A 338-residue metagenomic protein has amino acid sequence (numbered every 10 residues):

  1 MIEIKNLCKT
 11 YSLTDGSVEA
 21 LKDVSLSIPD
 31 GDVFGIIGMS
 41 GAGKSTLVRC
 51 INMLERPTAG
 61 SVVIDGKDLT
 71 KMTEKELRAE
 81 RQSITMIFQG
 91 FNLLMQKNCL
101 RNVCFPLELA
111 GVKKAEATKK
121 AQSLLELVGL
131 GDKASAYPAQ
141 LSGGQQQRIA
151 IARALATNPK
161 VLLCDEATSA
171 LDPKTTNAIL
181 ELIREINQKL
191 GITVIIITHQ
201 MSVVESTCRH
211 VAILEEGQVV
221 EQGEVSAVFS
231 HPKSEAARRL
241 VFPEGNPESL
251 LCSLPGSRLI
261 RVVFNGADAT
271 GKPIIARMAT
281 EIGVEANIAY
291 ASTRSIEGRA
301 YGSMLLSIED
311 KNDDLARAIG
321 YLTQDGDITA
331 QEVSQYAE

Functional and structural regions predicted by a protein language model:
D15-V18, L69-T85, K114-A115, V228-P232: ABC ATPase NBD coupling module
N52: Helix-to-loop junction immediately C-terminal to a conserved catalytic motif
K67-D68, C104, E108, A115-D132: Conserved ABC ATPase "signature" region
K97-C104: Short coil-to-helix segment of the ABC ATPase nucleotide-binding domain corresponding to the Q-loop/switch region
A136-A139, T157: Conserved signature/switch motifs of ABC ATPase nucleotide-binding domains
L162-D165: Catalytic Walker B motif of ABC-type/P-loop ATPase nucleotide-binding domains
Q222-G223, H231: ABC ATPase "signature
